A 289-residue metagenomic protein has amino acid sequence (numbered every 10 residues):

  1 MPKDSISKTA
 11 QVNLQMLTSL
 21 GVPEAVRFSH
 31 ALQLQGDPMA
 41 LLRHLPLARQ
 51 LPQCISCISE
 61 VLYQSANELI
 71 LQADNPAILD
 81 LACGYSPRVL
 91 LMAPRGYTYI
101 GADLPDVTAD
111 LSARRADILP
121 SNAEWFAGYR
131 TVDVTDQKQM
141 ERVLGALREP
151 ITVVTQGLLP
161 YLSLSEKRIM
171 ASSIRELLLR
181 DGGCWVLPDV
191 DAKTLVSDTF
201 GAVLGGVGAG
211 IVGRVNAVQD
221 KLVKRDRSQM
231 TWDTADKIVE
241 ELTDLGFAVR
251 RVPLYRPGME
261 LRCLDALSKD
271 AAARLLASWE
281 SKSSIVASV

Functional and structural regions predicted by a protein language model:
M1-L79, C83-R130, L147: Rossmann-like AdoMet
S86, V196-V289: Rossmann-like AdoMet/SAM-dependent catalytic core
T131-Q137: Conserved SAM/SAH-binding loop
D136, L159-Y161, D191-L195: Short, catalytically relevant binding-site loops at active-site mouths
Q137-L147: Short amphipathic alpha-helix with an adjacent loop that forms part of the alpha/beta core around
Q139-M140, Y161-I174: A short, conserved alpha-helix within the catalytic core of class I
P150-E166: A short SAM/SAH-binding and catalytic strip from SAM-dependent methyltransferases
L178-K193: Conserved beta-strand signature within the Rossmann-like core of class I S-adenosyl-L-methionine
